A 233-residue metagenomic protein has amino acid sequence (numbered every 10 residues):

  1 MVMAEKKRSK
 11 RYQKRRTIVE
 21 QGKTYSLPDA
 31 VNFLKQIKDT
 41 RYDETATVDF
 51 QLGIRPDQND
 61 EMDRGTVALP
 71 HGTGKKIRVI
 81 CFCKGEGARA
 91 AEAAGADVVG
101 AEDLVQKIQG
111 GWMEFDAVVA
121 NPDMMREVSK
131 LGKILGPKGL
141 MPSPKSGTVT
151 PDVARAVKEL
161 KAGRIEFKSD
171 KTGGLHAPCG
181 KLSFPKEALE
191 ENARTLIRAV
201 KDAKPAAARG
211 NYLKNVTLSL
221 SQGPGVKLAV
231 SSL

Functional and structural regions predicted by a protein language model:
M1-Q21, A207, K227-L233: Intrinsically disordered, compositionally biased charged tails
Y25-R89: Translation machinery proteins
A30, A91, G136, L218: Residue-level signature of catalytic and energy-coupling elements of molecular machines, predominantly ATP/GTP-dependent
Y42-A46, A203-N215: Flexible, glycine/charged-enriched surface loops at secondary-structure junctions
L52, C83, P122, C179-K181 (+2 more regions): Flexible glycine-/small-residue-rich
T73-K75, G85, D170-G173, R209-Y212 (+1 more regions): Short flexible coil/turn linkers enriched for glycine and charged/polar residues that connect secondary-structure
A90-D97: Glycine-rich phosphate-binding loops that contact phosphosugars or nucleotide phosphates
D97-K201: Long, charge-patterned amphipathic alpha-helical coiled-coil/hairpin "stalk" segments used as oligomerization
